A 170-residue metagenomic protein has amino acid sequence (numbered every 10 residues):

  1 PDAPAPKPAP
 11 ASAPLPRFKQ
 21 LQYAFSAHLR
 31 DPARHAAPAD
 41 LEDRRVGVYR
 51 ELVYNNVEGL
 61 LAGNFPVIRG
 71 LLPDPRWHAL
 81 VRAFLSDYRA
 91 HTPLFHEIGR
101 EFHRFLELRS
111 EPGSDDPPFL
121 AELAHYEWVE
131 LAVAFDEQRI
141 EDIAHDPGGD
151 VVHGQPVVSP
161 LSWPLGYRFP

Functional and structural regions predicted by a protein language model:
P4-R50: Charged, compositionally biased N-terminal leader segments and the immediate start of the first structured element
A11, L15, E51-V57, G70-L71 (+1 more regions): A short, ordered amphipathic alpha-helix with a cationic face
F25, L80-L85, F102: Short alpha-helical scaffolding segments that buttress acidic/His motifs in well-ordered protein cores
D40-A83: Glycine/small-residue-rich interface belts in oligomeric ring/scaffold proteins and their assembly partners
S86-P170: Hydrophobic packing positions characteristic of elongated beta-solenoid/beta-helix-type spike/fiber shafts
